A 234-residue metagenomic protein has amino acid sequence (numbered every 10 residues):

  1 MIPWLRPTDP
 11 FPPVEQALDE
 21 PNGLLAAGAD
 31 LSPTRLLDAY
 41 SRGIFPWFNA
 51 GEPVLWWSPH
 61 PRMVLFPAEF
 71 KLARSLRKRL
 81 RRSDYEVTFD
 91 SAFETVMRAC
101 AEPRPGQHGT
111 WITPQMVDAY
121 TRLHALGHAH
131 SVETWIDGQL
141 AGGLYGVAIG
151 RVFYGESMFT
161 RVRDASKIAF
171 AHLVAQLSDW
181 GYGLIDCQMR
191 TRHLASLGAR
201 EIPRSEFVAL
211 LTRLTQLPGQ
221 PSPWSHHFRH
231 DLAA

Functional and structural regions predicted by a protein language model:
M1-A234: N-acyltransferase acceptor-side catalytic subdomain
